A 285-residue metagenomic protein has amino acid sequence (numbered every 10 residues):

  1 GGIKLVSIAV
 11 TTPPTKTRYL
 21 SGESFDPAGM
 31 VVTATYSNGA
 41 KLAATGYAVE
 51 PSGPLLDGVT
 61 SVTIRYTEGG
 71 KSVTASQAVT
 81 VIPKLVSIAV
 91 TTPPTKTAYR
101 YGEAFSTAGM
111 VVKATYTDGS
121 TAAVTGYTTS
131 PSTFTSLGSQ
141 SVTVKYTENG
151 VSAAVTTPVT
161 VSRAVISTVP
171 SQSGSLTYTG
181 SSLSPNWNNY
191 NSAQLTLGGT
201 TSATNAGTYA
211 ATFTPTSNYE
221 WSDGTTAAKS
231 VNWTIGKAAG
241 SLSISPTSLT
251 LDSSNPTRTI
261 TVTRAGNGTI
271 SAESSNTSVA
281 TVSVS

Functional and structural regions predicted by a protein language model:
G1-I8, P27, T33, L42 (+4 more regions): Solvent-exposed beta-strand/loop surfaces, strongest in extracytoplasmic domains of secreted and cell-surface proteins
L20-G22, Y101: Short, solvent-exposed beta-strand/turn "edge" segments of beta-rich domains on protein surfaces
K71: Active-site scaffold segments
